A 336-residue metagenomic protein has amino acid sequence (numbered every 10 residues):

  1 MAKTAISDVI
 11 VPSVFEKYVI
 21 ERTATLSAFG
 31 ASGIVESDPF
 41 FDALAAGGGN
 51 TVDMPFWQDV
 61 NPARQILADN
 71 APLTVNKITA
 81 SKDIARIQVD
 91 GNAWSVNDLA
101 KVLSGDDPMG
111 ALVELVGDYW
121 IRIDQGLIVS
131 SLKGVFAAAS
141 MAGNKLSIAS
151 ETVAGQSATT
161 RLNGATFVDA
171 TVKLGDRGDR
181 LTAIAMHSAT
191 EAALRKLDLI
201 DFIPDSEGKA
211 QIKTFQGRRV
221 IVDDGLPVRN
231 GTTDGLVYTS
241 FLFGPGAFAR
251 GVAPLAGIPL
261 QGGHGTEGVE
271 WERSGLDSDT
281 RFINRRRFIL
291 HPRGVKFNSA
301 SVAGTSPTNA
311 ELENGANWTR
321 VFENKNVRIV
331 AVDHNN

Functional and structural regions predicted by a protein language model:
M1-A24, F241-G246, P254-N336: Protruding loop/beta-arch "assembly-hinge" segments enriched in small, turn-prone residues
M1-A85, T305, A316-N336: N-terminal "assembly arms/tails" that initiate or stabilize quaternary assembly in self-assembling proteins
I34-F41, V168-A170, H264-V269: Short alpha-helical segments and helix-capping/turn motifs at coil-helix boundaries
P62-Q65, S104, A193-K196, F202-I203 (+3 more regions): Short helix/loop capping segments that flank catalytic or ligand/cofactor-binding pockets
K77-S104: Short acidic, glycine/tyrosine-flanked loop/strand segments centered on an H-E-D-like triad
L99-L174, W318-V321, N326-R328, H334-N336: Alpha-helical scaffold segments that mediate packing/assembly in large oligomeric complexes
A138-R218: Extended, solvent-exposed, turn-rich assembly/linker loops in the middle of proteins
S188-E191, L199, S206-R281, R286: Extended serine/threonine-enriched, polar tracts that run as long, contiguous segments within proteins
